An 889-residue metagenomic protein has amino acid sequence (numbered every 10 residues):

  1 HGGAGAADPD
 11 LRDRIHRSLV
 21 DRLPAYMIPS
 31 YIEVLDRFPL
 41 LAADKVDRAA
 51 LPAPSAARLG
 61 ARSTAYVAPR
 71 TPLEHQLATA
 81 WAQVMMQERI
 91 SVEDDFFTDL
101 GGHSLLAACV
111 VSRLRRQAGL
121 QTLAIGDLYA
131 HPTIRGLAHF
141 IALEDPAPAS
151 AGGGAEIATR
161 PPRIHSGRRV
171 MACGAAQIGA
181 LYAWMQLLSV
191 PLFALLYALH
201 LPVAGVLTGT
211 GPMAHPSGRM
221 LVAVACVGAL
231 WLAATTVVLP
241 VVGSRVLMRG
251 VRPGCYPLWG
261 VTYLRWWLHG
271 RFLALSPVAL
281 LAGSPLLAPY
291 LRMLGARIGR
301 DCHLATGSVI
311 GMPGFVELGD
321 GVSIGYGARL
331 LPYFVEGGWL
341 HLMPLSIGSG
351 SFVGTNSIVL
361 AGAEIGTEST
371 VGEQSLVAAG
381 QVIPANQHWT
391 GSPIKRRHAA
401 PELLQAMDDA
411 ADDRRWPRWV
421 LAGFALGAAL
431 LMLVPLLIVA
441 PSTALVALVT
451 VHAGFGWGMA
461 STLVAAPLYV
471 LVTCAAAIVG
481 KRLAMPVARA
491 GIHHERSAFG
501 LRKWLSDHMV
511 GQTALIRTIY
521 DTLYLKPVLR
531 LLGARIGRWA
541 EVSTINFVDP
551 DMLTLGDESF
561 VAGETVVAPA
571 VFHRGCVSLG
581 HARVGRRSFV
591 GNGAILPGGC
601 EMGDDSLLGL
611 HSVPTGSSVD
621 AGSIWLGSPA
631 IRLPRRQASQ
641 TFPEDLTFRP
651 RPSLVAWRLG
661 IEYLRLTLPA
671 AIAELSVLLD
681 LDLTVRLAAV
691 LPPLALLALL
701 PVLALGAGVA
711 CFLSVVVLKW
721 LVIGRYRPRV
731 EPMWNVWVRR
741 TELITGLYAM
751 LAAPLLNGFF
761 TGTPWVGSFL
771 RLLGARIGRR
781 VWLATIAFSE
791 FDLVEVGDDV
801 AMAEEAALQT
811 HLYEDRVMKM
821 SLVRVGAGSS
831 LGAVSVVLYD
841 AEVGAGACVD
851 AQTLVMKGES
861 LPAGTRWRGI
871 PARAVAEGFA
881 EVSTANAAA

Functional and structural regions predicted by a protein language model:
H1-R70, E74, A78: AMP-dependent adenylate-forming
G5-P9, D13, K45, V67-H75 (+6 more regions): Short, solvent-exposed loop/helix junctions and linker helices that flank or host conserved functional motifs
P9, D21-V46, T98-D99, L106-C109 (+1 more regions): AMP-binding/adenylate-forming catalytic domain of the ANL superfamily
S30, R62, A78-G102, A107 (+1 more regions): Phosphopantetheine carrier-protein modules
L114: Conserved single-residue anchors adjacent to enzymatic active/cofactor-binding motifs
A155-G295, A385-G533, A621-G774, P862-A889: Terminal amphipathic alpha-helical/low-complexity segments used for targeting or macromolecular assembly
L291-M293, R297-R396, L529-L531, R535-R632 (+2 more regions): Structural signal for interior beta-strand "rungs" in well-ordered beta-sheet cores of soluble enzyme domains
